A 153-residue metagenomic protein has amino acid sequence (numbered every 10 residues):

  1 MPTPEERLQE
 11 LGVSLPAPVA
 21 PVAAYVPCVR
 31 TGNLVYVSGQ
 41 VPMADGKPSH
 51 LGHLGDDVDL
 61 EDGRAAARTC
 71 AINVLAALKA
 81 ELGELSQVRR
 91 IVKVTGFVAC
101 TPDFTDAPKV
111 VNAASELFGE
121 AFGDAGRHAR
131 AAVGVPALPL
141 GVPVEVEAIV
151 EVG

Functional and structural regions predicted by a protein language model:
M1-G153: Short, polar/acidic, helix-capping and beta-turn segments at strand->helix junctions that line the mouths
